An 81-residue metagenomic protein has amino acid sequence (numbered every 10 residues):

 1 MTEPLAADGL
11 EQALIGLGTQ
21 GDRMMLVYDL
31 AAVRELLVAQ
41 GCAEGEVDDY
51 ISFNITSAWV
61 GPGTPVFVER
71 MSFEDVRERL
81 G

Functional and structural regions predicted by a protein language model:
M1-G81: C-terminal alpha-helical interaction appendages
